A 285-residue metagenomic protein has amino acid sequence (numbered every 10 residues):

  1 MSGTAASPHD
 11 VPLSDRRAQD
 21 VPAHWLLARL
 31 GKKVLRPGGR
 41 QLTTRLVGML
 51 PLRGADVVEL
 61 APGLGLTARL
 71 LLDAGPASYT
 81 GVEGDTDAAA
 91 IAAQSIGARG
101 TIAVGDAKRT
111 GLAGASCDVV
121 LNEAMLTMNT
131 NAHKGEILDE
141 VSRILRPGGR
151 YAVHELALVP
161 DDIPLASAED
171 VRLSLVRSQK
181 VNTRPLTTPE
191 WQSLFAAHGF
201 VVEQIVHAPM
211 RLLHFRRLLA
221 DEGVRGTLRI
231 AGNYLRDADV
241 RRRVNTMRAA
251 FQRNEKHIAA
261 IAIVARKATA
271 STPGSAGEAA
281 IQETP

Functional and structural regions predicted by a protein language model:
V21-G38: Class I SAM-dependent methyltransferase Rossmann-like catalytic core, especially the SAM/SAH-binding loop
R36-R53: Conserved alpha-helix/loop element of class I SAM-dependent methyltransferases that forms part of the SAM/SAH-binding
A55-G63: Conserved class I S-adenosyl-L-methionine
L64-R109: Class I SAM-dependent methyltransferase SAM/SAH-binding core
K108-V120: A short acidic, Gly/Pro-enriched loop at the edge of an enzyme's catalytic core that lines a small-molecule cofactor
G135-R150: A short glycine-rich, Lys/Arg-flanked "PGG" loop and its adjoining helix->strand segment in the class I
G148-M210: Conserved catalytic/acceptor-binding region of the Class I
Q204-P285: Conserved Class I S-adenosyl-L-methionine
